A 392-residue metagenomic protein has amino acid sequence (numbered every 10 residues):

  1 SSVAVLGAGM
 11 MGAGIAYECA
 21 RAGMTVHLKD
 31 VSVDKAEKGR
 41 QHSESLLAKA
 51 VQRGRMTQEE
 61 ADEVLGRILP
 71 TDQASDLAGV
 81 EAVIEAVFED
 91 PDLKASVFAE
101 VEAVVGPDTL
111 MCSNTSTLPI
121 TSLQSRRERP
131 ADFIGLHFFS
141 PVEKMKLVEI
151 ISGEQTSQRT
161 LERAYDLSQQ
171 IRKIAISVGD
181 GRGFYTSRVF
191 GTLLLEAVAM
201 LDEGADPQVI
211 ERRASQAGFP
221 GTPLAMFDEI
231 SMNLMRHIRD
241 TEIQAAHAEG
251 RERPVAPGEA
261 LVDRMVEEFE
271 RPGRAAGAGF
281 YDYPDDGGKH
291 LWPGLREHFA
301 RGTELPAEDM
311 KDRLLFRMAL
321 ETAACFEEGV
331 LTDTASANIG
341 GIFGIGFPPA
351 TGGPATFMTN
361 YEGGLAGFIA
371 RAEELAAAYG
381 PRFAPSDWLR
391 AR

Functional and structural regions predicted by a protein language model:
S1-R392: N-terminal glycine-rich phosphate-binding loop for ADP-containing cofactors
